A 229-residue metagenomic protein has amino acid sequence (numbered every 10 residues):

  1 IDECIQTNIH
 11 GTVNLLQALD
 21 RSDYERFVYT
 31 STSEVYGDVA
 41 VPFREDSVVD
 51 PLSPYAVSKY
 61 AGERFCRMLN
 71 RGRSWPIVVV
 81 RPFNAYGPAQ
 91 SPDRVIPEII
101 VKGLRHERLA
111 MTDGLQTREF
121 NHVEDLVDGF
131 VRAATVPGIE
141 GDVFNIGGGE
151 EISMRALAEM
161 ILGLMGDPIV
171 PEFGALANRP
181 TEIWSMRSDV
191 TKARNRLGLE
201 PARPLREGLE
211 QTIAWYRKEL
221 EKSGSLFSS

Functional and structural regions predicted by a protein language model:
I1-A85, A214, E219, S229: N-terminal Rossmann-like NAD(P)+-binding domain of SDR-like oxidoreductases, especially those catalyzing
I5, P88, E119: Nucleotide-sugar-dependent glycosyltransferase donor-binding/catalytic pocket residues
I9-Q17, D93, E124-V127, V131: Conserved active-site region of classical short-chain dehydrogenase/reductase
V35-Y36, A85-G87, Q116, L126: Conserved sequence/active-site signature of Rossmann-fold short-chain dehydrogenase/reductase
D38-A40, A89, R155-L157: Short glycine-/acidic-enriched loop or helix-start segments at secondary-structure transitions that form or flank
A61, F65, L69, I99 (+2 more regions): Hydrophobic alpha-helix immediately C-terminal to the catalytic Tyr-X-X-X-Lys motif of short-chain
P88-S91, G149: Structured loop/turn residues at secondary-structure junctions
P97, G103-S229: C-terminal substrate-binding subdomain of Rossmann-fold SDR/epimerase-dehydratase oxidoreductases
